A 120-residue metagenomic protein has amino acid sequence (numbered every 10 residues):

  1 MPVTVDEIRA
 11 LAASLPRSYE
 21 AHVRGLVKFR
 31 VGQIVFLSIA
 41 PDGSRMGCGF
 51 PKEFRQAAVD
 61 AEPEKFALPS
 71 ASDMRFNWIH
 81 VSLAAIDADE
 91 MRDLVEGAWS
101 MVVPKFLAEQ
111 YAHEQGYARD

Functional and structural regions predicted by a protein language model:
M1-D120: Charge-dense, helix-prone N-terminal extensions
